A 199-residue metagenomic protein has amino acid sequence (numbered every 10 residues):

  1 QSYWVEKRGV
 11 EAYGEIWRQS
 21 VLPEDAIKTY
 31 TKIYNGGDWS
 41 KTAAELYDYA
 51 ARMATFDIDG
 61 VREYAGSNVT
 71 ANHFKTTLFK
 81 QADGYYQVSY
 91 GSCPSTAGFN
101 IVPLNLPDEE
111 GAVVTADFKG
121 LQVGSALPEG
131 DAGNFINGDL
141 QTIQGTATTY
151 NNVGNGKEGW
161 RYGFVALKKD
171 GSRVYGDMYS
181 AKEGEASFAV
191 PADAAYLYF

Functional and structural regions predicted by a protein language model:
S2-Y3: Post-HExxH zinc-binding segment in Zn-dependent metallohydrolases
R8-Y13: Loop/turn elements at helix/coil->beta-strand transitions in domains of secreted/extracellular proteins
L22-F199: Beta/coil-rich, acidic/histidine-enriched accessory regions frequently appended to metallopeptidases
